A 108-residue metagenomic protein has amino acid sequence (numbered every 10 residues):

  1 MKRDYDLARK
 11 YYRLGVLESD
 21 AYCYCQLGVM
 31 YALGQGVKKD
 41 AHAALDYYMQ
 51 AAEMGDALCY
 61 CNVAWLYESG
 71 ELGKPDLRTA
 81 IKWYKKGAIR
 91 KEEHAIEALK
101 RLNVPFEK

Functional and structural regions predicted by a protein language model:
M1, Q26-L33, N62-S69, R101-P105: Hydrophobic face of amphipathic alpha-helices that form TPR/SEL1-like repeat modules and related alpha-solenoid
L17-D20, L33-Q35, D40, E53-D56 (+2 more regions): Short helix-capping/linker turns of helical repeat alpha-solenoids
K86-K108: Terminal, low-structured helical/coil segments at or just beyond the last alpha-helical repeat
